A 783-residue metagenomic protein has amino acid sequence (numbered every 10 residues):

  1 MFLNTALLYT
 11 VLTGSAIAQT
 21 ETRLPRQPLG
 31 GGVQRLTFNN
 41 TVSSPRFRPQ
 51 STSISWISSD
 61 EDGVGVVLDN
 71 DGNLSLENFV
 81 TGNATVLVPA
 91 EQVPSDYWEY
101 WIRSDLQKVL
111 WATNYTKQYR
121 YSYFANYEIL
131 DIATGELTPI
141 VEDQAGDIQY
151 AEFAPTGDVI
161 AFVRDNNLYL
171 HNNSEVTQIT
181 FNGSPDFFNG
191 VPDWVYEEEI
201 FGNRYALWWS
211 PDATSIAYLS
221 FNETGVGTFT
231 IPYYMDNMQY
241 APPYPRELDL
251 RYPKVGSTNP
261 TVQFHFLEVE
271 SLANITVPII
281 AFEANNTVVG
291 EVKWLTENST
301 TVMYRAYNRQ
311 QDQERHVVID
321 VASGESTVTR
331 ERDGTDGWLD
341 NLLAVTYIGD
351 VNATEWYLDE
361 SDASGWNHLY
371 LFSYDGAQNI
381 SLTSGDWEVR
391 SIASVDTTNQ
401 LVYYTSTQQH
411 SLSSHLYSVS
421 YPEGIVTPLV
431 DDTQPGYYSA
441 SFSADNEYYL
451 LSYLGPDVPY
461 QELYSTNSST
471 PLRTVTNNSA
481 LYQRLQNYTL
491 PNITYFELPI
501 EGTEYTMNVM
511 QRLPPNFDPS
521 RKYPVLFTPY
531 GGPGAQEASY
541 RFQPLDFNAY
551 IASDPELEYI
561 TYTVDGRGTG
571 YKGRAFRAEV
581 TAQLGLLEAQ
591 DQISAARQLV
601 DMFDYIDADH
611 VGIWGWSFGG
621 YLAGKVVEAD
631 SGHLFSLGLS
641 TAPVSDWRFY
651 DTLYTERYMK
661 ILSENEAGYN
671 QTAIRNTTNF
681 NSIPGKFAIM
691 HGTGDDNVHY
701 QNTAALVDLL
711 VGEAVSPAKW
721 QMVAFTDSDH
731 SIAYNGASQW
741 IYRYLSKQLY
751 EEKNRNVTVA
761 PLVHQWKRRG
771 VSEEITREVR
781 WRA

Functional and structural regions predicted by a protein language model:
M1-Y9, T13-A18, R768-R769, E774-A783: Universal eukaryotic N-terminal targeting presequences
F2, Y9-Y438, E447-Y448, D457 (+2 more regions): Beta-propeller folds
T228, E291, D431, Y437-A783: Serine-hydrolase catalytic core recognition
